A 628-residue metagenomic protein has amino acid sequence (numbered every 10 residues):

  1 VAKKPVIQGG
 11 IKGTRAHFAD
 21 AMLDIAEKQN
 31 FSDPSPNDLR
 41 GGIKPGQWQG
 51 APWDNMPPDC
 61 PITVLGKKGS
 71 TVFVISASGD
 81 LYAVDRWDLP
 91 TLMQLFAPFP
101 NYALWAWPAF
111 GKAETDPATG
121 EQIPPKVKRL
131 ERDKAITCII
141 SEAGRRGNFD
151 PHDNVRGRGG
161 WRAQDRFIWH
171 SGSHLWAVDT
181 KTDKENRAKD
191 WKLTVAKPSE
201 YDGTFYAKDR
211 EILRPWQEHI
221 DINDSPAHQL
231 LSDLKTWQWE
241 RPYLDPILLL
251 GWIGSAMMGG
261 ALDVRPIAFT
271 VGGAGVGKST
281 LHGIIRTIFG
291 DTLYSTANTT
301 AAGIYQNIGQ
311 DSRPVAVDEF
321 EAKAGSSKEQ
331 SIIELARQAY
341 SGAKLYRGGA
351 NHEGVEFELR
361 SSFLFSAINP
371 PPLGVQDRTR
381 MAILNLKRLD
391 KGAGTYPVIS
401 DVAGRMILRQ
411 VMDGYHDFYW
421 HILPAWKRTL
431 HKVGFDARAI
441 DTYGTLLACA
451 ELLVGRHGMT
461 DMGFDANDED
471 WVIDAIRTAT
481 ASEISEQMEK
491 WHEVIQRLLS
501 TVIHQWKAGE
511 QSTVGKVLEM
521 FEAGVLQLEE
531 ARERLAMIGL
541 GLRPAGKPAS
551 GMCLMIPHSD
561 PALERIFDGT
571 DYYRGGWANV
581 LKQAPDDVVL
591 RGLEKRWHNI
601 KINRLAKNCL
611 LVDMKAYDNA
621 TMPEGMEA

Functional and structural regions predicted by a protein language model:
V1-Q217, D436-G444, A448-A628: N-terminal nucleic-acid engagement/recognition segments and initiation subdomains in replication, restriction
K192-W237, K387-L423: A short, charged helix-loop
K197-A302, F435, T442-Y443, L447: P-loop NTPase catalytic core of nucleic-acid-dependent motor ATPases
R265-F269, P314, S362: Residue-level preference for the first positions of well-ordered beta-strands
L281-I284, S331-A339, R360, Q376-R380: Alpha-helical scaffold elements adjacent to nucleotide-binding pockets in ATP/GTP-utilizing enzyme cores
A297-G303, G325-S326, G342-L359, A367-V375: Conserved Walker
Y305-H352: Conserved nucleotide-sensing/catalytic segment adjacent to the nucleotide-binding pocket in NTP-handling enzymes
F357-L359, P370, G374-I473: Phosphate-sensing "switch" segment of ASCE/P-loop ATPases
